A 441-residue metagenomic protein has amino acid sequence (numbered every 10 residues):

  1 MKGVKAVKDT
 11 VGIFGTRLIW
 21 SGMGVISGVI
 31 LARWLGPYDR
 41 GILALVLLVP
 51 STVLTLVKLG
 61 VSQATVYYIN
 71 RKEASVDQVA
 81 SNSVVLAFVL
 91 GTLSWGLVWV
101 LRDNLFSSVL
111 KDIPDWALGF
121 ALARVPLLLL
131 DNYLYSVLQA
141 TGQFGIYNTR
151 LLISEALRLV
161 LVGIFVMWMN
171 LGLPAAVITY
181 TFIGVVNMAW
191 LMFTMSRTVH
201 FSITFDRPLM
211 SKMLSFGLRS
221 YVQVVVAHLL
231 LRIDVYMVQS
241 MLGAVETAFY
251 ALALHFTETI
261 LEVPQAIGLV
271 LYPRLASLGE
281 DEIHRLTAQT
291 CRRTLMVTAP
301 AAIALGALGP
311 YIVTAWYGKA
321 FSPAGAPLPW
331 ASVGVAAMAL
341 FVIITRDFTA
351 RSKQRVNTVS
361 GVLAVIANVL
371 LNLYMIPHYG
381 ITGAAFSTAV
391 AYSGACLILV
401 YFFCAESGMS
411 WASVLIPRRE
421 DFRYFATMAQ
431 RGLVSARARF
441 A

Functional and structural regions predicted by a protein language model:
M1-A6, G145, L173-V177, A189-L231 (+3 more regions): Interhelical loop/hinge segments that connect adjacent transmembrane helices in multipass membrane
G3, Y68-R71, L127-L151, S277 (+1 more regions): Membrane-interface junctions at transmembrane-helix termini in multi-pass inner-membrane proteins
K5-S62, G91, W95-W99, L159 (+2 more regions): Signature of the first transmembrane helix
D9-G28, S154, A176-L191, M195 (+3 more regions): Transmembrane helical elements of multi-pass membrane transporters/channels
D9-W20, V46, T55-R102, W116-G119 (+1 more regions): Membrane-water interface segments that mark the loop-to-transmembrane alpha-helix transition
V57-A74, Q139-A140, T257-E282, T345-A350: Helix-loop junctions and terminal segments of transmembrane helices in multi-pass membrane transport/translocation
R102-A121, G306-A336: Interfacial segments at transmembrane-helix termini and the short loops linking adjacent helices
D115-G119, N148-R197, L363-A367, I381-A405: Hydrophobic alpha-helical transmembrane segments
